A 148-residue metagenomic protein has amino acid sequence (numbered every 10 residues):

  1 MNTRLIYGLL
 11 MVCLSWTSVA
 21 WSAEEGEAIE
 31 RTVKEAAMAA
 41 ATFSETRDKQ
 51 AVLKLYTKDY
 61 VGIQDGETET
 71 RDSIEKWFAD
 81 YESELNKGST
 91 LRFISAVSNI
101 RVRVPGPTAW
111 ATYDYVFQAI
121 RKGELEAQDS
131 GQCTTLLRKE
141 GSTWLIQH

Functional and structural regions predicted by a protein language model:
M1-L5: Positively charged n-region of N-terminal signal peptides that target proteins for export
Y7-T17: Bacterial N-terminal signal peptides
S15-I63, P107, L145: Short, low-complexity N-terminal intrinsically disordered segments enriched in polar/charged residues
E45, Y115-R121, L137: Beta-strand elements of well-folded, non-transmembrane domains
K49-V104, D114, Q128-D129: A solvent-exposed, acidic/Ser-Thr-rich amphipathic alpha-helical stretch
V97, G106-T108, G141: Residue-level signal for tight coil/turn positions that link beta-strands
W110, S130-H148: Short beta-strand edge/turn micro-motifs at domain boundaries
K122-Q128: A short acidic/glycine-rich loop-to-helix N-cap element
